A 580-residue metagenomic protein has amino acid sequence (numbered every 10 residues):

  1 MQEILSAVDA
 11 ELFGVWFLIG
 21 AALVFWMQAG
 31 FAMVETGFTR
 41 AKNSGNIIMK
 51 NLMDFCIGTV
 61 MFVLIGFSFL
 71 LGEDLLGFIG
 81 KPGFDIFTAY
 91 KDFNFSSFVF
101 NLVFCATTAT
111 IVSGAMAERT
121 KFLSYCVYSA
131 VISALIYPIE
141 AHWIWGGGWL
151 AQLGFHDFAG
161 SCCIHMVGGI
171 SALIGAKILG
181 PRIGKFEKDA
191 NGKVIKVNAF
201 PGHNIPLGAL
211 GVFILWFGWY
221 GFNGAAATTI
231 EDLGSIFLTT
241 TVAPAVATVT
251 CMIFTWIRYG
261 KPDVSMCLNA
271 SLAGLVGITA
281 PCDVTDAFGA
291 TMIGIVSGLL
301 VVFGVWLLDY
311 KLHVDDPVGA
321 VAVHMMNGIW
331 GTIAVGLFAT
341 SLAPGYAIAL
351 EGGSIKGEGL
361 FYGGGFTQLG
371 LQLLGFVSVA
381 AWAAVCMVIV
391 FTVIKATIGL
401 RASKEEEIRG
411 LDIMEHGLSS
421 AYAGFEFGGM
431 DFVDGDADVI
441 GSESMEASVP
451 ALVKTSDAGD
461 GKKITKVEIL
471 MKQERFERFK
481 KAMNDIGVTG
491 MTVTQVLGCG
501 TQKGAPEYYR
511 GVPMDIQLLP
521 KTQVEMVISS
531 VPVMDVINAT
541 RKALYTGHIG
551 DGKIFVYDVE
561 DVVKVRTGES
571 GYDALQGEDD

Functional and structural regions predicted by a protein language model:
M1-A458: Glycine- and aromatic-enriched membrane alpha-helices
M414-A421, F432-D580: Positively charged, small/polar-rich N-terminal and surface patches that mediate targeting and assembly and bind
